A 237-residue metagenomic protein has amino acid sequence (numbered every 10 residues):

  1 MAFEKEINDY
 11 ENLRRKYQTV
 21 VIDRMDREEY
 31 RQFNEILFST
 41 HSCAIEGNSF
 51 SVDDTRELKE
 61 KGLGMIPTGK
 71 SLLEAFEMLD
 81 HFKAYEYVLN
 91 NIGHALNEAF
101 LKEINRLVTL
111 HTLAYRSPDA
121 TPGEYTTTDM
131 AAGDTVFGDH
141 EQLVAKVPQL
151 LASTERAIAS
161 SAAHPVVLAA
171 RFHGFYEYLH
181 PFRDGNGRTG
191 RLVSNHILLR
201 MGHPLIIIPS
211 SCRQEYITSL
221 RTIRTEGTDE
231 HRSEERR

Functional and structural regions predicted by a protein language model:
M1-R237: FIC/Doc superfamily catalytic core
